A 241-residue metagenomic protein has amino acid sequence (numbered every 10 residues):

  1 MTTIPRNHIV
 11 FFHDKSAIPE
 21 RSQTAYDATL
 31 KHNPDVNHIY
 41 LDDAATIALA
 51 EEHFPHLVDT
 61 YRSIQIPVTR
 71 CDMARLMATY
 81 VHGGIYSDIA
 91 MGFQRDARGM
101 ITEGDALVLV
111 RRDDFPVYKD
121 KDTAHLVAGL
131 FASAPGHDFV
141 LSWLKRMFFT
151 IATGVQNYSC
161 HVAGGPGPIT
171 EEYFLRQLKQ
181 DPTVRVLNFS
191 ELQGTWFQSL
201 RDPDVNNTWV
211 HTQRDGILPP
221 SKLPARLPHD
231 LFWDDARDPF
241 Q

Functional and structural regions predicted by a protein language model:
M1-C71, S87-Q241: Glycosyltransferase-associated regions of secretory-pathway enzymes, highlighting luminal stem/catalytic domains
R70-G84: Solvent-exposed aromatic/hydrophobic patches embedded in short alpha-helical segments
